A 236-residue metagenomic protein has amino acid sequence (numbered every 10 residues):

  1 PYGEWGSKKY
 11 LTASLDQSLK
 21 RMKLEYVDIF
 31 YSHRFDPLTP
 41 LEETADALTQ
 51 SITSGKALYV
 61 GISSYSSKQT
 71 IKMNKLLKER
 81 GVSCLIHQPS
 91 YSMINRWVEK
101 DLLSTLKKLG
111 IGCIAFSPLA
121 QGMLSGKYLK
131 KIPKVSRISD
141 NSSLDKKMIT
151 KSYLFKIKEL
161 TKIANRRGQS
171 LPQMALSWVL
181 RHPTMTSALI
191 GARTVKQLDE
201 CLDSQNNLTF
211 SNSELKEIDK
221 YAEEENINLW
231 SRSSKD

Functional and structural regions predicted by a protein language model:
P1-T12, H33-T39: Active-site mouth loops of central-metabolism enzymes
G3, I29, N141-D145: Short amphipathic alpha-helical segments at helix-loop
G6-M22, T70-N74: Short, acidic/polar
L19-P40: Active-site groove signature of glycoside hydrolases
T39-A222, D236: Beta/alpha (TIM)-barrel catalytic core signal, keyed to glycine-rich beta->alpha loops juxtaposed to Asp/Glu that bind
N226: C-terminal active-site/capping subdomain that shapes the small-molecule cofactor and substrate pocket of enzyme
W230-K235: Short coil/turn segments at secondary-structure boundaries
